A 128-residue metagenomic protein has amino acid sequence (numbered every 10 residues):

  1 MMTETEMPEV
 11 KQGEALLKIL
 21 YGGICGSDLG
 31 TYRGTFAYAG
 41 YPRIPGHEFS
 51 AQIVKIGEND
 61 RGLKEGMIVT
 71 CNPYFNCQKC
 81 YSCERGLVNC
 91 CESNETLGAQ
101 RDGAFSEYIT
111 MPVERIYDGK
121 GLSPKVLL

Functional and structural regions predicted by a protein language model:
M1, C25, Q52: Conserved Rossmann-like nucleotide-binding pocket used by diverse enzymes that bind dinucleotide cofactors
M1, K11, E65, A104-F105 (+1 more regions): A generic structural signal for well-ordered coil/turn residues at beta-strand boundaries that shape enzyme active-site
M2-E4, L29, Y108: Well-ordered beta-strand positions in beta-sheet-rich domains
E6-G22, T35-Y81, L122: Glycine-rich beta-strand-centered segment in the early N-terminal region that forms part of a ligand/cofactor-binding
S27-R33: Cytochrome P450 core scaffold surrounding the K-helix E-X-X-R motif and the conserved "meander" helix-loop region
L29, G62, C91-E92: Short, solvent-exposed secondary-structure boundary/capping segments
C77-L128: NAD(P)H dinucleotide-binding glycine-rich loop of Rossmann-like/cofactor-binding domains, especially the beta1-alpha1
